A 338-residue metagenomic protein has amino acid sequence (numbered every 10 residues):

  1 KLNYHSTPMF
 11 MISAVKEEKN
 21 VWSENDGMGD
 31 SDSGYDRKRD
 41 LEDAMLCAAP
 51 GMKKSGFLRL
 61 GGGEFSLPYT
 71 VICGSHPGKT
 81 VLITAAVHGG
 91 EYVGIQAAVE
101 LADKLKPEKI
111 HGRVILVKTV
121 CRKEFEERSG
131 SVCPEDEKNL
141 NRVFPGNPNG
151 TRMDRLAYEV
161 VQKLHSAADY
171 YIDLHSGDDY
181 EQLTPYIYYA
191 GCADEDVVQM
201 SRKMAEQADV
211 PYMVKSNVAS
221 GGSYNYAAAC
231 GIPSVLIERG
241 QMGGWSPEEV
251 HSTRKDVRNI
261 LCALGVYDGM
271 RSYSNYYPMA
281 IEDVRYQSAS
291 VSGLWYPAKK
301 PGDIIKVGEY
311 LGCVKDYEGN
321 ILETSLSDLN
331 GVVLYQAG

Functional and structural regions predicted by a protein language model:
K1-L2, M28: Accessible peptide chain termini
L2-E18: Conserved Class I S-adenosyl-L-methionine
I12-V15, V21-G338: Structured catalytic-domain cores with a bias toward divalent-metal coordination
